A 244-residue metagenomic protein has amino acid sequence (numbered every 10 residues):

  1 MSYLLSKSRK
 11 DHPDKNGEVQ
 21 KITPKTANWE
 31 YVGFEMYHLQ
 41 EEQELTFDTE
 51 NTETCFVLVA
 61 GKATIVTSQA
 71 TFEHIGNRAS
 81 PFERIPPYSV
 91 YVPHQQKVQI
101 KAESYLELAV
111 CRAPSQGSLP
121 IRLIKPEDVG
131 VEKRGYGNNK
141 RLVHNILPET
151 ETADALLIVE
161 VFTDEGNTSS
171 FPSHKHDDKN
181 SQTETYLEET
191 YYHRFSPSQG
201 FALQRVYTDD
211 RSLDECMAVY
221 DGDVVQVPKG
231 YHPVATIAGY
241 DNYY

Functional and structural regions predicted by a protein language model:
M1-R9, D14-N16, K21-P24, T46-C55: Sequence termini and other peripheral, non-core segments
D14-T46, N139-T190: A short glycine-rich, His/Asp/Glu-containing loop-to-beta-strand
T26, G33-K101: Extended, compositionally biased flexible segments
F34-H38, C55, S89-Y91, V110 (+4 more regions): Conserved hydrophobic/aromatic beta-strand scaffold that supports enzyme active sites
E50-H74, E165, D177-D223, A235 (+1 more regions): Glycine- and acidic-residue-biased ligand/ion/polar-headgroup-sensing regions
E83-K97, K101-E103, A113, A218-G239: Conserved metal-binding segment of the jelly-roll/cupin
S104-E165: Surface-exposed beta-loop interaction hotspot
